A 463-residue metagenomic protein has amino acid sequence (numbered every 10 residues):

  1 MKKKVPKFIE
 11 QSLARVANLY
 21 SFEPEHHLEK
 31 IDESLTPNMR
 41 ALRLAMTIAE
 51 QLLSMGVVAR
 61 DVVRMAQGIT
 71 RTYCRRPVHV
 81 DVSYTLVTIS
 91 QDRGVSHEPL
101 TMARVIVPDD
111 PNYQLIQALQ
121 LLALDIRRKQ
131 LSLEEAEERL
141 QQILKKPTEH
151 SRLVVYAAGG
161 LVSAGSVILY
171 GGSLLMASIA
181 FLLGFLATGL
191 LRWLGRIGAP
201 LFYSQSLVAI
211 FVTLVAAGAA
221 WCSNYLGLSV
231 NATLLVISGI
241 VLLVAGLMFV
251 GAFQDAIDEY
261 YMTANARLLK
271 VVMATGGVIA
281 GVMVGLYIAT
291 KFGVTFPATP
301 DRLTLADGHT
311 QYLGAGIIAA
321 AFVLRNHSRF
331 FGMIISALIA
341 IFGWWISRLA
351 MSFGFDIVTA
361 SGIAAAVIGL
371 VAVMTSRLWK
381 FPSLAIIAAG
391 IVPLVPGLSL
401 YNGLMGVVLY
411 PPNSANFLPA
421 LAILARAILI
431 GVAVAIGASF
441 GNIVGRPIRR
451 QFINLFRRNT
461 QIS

Functional and structural regions predicted by a protein language model:
M1-A136, Q142-L144: Soluble N-terminal domains of membrane-associated systems
D125-R139, V154-G165, F181-L191, L286-V294 (+2 more regions): Hydrophobic, membrane-facing alpha-helical anchors
T148-G251, R325-N326, F330: Core alpha-helical transmembrane segments of integral membrane proteins
G165-S166, Y170, L186-G195, V215-S223 (+7 more regions): Alpha-helical membrane-inserting segments
L182, V208-F211, I334-F342, A388-P393: Central hydrophobic cores of alpha-helical transmembrane segments in multi-pass integral membrane proteins
N224-N231, T290-L305, L409-L421: Membrane-interface helix termini and inter-helical loops of multi-pass transporters
L235-I240, G251-F253, E259-T275, T304-T310 (+2 more regions): C-terminal transmembrane helix-loop-helix hairpin of multi-pass membrane proteins
L242-V250, A266-F355: Generic multipass alpha-helical transmembrane bundles of integral membrane proteins
